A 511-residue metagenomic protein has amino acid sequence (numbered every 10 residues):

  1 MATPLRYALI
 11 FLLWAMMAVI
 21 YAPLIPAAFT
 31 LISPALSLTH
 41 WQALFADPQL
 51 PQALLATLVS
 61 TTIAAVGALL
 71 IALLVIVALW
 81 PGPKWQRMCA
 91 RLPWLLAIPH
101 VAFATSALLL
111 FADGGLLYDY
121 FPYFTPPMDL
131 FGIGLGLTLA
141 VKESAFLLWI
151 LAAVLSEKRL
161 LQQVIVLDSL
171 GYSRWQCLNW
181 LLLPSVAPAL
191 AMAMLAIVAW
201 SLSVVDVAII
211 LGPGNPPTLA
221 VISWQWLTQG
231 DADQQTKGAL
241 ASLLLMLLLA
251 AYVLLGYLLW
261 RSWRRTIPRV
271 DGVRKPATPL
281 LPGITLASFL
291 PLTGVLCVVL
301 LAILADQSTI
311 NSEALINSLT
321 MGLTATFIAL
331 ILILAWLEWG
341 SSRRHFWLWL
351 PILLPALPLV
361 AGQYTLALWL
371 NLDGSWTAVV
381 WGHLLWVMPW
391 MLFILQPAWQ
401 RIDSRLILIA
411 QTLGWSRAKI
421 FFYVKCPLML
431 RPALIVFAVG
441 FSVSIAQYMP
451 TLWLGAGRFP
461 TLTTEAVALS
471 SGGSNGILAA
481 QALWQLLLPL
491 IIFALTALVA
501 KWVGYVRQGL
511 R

Functional and structural regions predicted by a protein language model:
A2-A35, F45-S156, A189-D206, G212 (+6 more regions): Membrane-water interface segments at the C-terminal ends of transmembrane alpha-helices in multi-pass inner-membrane
T39, A43-A46, P122, V164-S169 (+9 more regions): Short amphipathic alpha-helical coupling elements at transmembrane boundaries
D47-P48, G82-W85, S156-Q162, Y172-W175 (+7 more regions): Juxtamembrane helix-boundary/capping and inter-helix hinge elements in multi-pass membrane proteins
S156-L161, I165-V186, L408-M429: Short helix-to-coil transition segments within interhelical loops that connect adjacent transmembrane helices
V204-D233, A446-G476: Glycine-rich helix-loop "coupling/hinge" segments at transmembrane-helix boundaries in multipass transporters
W226-L243, L247: Helix-loop-helix hairpin linking two adjacent transmembrane segments in secondary transporters
L258-A287: Flexible interhelical linker loops that connect adjacent transmembrane helices in multi-pass membrane transporters
R264-K275, G457, A500-R511: Short cytosolic juxtamembrane segments of multi-pass membrane proteins
